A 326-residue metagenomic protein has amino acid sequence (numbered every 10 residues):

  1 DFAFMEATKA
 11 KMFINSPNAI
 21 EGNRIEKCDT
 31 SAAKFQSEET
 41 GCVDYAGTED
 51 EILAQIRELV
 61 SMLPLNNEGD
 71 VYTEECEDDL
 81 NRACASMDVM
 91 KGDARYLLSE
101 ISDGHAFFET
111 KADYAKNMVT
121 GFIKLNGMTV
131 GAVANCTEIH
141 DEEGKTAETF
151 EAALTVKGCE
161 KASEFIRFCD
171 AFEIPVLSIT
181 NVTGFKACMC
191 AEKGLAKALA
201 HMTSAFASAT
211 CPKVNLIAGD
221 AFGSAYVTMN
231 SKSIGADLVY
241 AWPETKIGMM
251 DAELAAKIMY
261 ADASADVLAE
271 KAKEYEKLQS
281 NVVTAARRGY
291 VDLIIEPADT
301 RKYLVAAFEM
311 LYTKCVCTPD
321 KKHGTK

Functional and structural regions predicted by a protein language model:
D1-K326: Ligand-binding clefts of soluble mixed alpha/beta catalytic domains
